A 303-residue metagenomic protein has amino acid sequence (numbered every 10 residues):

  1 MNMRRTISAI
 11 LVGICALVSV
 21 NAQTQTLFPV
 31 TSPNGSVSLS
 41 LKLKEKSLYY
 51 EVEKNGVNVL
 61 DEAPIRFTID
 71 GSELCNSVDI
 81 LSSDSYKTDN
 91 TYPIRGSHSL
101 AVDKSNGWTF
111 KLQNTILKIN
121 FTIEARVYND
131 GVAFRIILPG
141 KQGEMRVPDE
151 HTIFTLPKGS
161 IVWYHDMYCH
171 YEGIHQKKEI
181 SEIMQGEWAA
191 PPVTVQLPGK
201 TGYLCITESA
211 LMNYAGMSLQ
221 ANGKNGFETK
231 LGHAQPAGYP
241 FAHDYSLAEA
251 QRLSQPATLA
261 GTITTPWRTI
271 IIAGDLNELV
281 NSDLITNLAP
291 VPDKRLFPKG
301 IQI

Functional and structural regions predicted by a protein language model:
M1-T6: Positively charged n-region of N-terminal signal peptides that target proteins for export
S8-V18: Bacterial N-terminal signal peptides
V20-T24: Boundary at the C-terminal end of the N-terminal hydrophobic targeting segment
L27-S282: N-terminal accessory beta-strand-rich subdomains and adjacent acidic, glycine-rich linkers that precede catalytic cores
I285: Acidic/glycine-rich phosphate/pyrophosphate-binding loops and surrounding catalytic core that coordinate Mg2+
L288: Positively charged, aromatic-accented nucleic-acid-binding surfaces
L296-I303: Glycan-processing catalytic domains of CAZymes
